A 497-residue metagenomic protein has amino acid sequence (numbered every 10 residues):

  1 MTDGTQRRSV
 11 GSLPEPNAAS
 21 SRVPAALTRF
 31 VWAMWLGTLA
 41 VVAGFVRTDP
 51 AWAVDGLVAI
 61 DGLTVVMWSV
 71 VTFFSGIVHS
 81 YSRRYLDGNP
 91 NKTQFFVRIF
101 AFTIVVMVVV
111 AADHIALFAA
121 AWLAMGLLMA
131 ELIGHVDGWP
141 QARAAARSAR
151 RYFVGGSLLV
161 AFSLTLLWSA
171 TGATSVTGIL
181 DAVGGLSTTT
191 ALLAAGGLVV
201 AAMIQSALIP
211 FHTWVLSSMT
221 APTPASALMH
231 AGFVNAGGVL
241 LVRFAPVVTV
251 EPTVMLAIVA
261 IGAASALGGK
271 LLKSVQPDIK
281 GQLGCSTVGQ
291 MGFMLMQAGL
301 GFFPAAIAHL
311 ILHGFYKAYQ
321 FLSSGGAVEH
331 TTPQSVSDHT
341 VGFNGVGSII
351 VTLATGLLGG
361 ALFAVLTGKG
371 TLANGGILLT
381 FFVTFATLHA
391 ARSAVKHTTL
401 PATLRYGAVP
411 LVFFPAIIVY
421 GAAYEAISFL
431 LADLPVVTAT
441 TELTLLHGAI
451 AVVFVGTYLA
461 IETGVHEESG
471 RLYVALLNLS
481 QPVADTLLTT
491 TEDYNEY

Functional and structural regions predicted by a protein language model:
T2-L477, Q481-Y497: ...captures the hydrophobic TM-helix bundle architecture rather than a specific catalytic motif, and can also fire on
